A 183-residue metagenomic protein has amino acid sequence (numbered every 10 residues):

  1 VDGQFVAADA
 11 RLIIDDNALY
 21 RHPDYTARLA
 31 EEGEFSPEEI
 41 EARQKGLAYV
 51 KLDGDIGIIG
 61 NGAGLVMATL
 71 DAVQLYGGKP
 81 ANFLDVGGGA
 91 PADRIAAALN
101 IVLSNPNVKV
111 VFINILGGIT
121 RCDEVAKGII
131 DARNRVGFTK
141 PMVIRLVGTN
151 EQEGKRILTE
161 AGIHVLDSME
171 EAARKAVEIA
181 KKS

Functional and structural regions predicted by a protein language model:
V1-I113, V125, N134, V147-S183: ATP-dependent carboxylate/acyl-activation modules
I115, T139-V147: Short internal beta-strands
T120-K127: Conserved phosphotransfer microenvironments
I130-A132: Short amphipathic alpha-helix used as the core "switch/output" element in two-component signaling
